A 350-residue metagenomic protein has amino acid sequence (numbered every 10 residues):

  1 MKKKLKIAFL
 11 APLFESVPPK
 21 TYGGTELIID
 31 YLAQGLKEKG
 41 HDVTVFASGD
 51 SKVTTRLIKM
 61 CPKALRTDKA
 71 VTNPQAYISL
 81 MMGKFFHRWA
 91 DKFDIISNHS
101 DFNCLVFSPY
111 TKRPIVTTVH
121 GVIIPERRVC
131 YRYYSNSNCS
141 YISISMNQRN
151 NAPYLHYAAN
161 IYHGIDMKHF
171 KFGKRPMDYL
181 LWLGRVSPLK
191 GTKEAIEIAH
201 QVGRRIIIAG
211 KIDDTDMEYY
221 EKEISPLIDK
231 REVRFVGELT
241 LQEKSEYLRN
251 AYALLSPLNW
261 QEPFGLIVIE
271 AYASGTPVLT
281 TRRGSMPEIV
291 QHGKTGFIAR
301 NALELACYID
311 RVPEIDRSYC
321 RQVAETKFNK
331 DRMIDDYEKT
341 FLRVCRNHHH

Functional and structural regions predicted by a protein language model:
K2-H350: Catalytic cores of nucleotide-sugar-dependent glycosyltransferases that transfer UDP/GDP/TDP-activated
